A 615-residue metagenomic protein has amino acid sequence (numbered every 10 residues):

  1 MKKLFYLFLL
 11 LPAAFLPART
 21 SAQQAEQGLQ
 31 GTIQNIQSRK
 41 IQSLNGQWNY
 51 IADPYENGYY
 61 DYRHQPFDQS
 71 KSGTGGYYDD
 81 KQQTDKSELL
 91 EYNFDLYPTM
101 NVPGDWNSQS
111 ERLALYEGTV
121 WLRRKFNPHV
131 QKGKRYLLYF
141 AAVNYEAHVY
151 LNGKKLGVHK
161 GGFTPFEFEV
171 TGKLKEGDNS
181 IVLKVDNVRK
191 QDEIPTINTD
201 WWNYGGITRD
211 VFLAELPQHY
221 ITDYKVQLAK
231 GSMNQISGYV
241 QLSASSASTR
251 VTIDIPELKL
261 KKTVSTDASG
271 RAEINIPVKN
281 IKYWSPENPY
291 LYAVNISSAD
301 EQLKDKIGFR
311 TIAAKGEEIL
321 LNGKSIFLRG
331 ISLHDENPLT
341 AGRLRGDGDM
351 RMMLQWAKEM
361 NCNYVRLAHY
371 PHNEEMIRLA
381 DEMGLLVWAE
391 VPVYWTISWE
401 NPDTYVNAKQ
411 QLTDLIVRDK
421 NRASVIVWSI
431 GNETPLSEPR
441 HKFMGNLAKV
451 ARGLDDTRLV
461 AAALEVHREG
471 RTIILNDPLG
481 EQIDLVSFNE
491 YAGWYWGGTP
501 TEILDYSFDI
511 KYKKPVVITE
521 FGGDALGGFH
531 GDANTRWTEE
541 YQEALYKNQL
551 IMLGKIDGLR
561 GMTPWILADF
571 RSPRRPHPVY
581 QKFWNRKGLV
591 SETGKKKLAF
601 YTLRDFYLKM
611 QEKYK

Functional and structural regions predicted by a protein language model:
M1-A25: Bacterial Sec-dependent N-terminal signal peptides
A22-N107, V182-K184, V188: Accessory carbohydrate-binding/adhesion or oligomerization-edge regions at the termini of glycan-active proteins
Q30-N35, I51-Y55, D105, R112-Y220 (+2 more regions): Accessory beta-strand-rich segments of carbohydrate-active enzymes
D85-F94, P98-N127, K132-F140, N144-L151 (+10 more regions): Active-site-adjacent substrate/metal-binding segments within catalytic domains of carbohydrate-active enzymes
K134, L174-D178, V278-L291: Short glycine/proline/serine/threonine-rich loop/turn segments at secondary-structure transition edges
V149-L151, N234-T266, A272: Beta-strand-rich binding/interaction modules
Q218-S245, Y607-K615: Surface beta-strand/loop "capping" patches
Y239, L354-Q355, Y364-K609: Substrate-binding/catalytic cleft of secreted carbohydrate-active enzymes, primarily glycoside hydrolases
